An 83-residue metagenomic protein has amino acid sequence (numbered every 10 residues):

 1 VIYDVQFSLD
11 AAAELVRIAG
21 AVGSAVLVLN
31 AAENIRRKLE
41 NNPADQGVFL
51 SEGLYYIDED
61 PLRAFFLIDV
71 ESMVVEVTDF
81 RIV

Functional and structural regions predicted by a protein language model:
V1-P61, D69-V83: Basic, Lys/Arg-enriched alpha-helical interface segments
